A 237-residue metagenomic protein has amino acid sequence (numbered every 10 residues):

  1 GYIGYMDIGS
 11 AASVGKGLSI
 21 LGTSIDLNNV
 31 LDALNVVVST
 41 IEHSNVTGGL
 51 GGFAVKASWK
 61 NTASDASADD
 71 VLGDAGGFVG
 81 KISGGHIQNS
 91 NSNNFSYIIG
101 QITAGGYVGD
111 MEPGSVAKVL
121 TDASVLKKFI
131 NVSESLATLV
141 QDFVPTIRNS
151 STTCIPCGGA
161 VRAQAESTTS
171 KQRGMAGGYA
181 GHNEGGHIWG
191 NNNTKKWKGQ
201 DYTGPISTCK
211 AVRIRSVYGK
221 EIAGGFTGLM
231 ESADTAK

Functional and structural regions predicted by a protein language model:
G1-K237: Surface-exposed loop/turn motifs in large extracellular/passenger domains
